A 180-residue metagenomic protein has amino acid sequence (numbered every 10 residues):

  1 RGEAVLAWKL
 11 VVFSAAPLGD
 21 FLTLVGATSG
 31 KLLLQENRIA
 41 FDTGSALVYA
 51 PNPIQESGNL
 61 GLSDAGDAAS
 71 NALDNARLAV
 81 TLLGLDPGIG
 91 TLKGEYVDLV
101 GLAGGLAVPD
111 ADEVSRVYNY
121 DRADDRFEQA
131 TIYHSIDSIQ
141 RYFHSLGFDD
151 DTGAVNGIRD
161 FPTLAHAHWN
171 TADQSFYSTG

Functional and structural regions predicted by a protein language model:
R1-G180: Zymogen propeptides/activation segments of proteases
